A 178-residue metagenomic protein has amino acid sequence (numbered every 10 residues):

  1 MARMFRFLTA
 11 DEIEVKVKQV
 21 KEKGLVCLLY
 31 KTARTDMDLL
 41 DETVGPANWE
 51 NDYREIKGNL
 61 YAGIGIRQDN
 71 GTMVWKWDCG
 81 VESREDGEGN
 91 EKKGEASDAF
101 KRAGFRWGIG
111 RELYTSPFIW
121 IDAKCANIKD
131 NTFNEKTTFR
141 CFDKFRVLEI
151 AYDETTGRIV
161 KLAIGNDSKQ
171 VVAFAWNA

Functional and structural regions predicted by a protein language model:
M1-C27: N-terminal, Lys/Arg- and Ser/Thr-rich interaction peptides
K18-L29, G80-N90: Short histidine-centered catalytic/ligand-binding loop motif
T32: Soluble or luminal CAZymes and related metallo-dependent hydrolases
T35-A178: Positively charged, aromatic-enriched nucleic acid-contacting surfaces
